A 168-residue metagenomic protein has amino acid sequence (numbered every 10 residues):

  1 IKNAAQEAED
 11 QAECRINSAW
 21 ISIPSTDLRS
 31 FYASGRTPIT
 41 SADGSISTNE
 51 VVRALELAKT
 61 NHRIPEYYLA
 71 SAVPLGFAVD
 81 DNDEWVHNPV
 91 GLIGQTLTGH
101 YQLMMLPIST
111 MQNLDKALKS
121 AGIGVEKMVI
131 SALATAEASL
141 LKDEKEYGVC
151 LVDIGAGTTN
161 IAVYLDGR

Functional and structural regions predicted by a protein language model:
I1-A19, I23-L151, R168: Nucleotide/phosphate-binding catalytic cleft detector across ATP-hydrolyzing and phosphate-transferring enzymes
G155-T158, R168: Short, glycine/acidic-enriched loop or turn micro-motifs at the edges of active sites
T159-V163: Short beta-strand scaffold segments in enzyme catalytic cores
